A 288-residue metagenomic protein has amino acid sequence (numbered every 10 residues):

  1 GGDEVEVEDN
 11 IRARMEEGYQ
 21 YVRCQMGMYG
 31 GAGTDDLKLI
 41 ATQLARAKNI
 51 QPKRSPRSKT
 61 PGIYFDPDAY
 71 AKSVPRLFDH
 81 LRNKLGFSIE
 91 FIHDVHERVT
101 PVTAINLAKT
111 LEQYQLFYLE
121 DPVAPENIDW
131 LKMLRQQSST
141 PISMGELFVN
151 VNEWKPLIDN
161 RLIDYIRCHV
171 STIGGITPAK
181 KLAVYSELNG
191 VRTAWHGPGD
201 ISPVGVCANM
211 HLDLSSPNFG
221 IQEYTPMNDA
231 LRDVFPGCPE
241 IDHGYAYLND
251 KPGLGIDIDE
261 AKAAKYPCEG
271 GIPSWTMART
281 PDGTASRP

Functional and structural regions predicted by a protein language model:
G1-K132: Metal-dependent enolase-superfamily TIM-barrel catalytic cores that perform enediolate-based chemistry
G31, V149, L248, D257-D259: Short, electropositive, low-hydrophobicity segments enriched in small/polar residues
K109, Q115-Y118, A124-P252: Shared catalytic-loop signature of beta/alpha-barrel
L254-P288: Extended hydrophobic packing segments that form well-structured cores
